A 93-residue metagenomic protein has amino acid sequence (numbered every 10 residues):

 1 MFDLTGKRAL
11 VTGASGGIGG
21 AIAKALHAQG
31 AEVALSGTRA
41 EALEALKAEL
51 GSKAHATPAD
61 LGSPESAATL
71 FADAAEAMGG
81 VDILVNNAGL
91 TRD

Functional and structural regions predicted by a protein language model:
M1-L10: Flexible N-terminal pre-Rossmann segment of NAD(P)-dependent oxidoreductases
R8, S15-G17: Conserved glycine-rich cofactor-binding loop
V11-T12, N86: Structural signature of the Rossmann-like NAD(P)-dependent dehydrogenase/reductase core
G20-K24: Residues forming the Rossmann-fold NAD(P)(H) cofactor-binding site
Q29-L46: Conserved glycine-rich Rossmann-like NAD(P)H-binding loop of the short-chain dehydrogenase/reductase
A59-L70: The beta1-alpha1 cofactor-binding region of Rossmann-like NAD(H)/NADP(H)-dependent oxidoreductases
D82-I83: Conserved catalytic-site loops of classical short-chain dehydrogenases/reductases
A88-R92: Conserved NAD(P)H cofactor-binding loop of Rossmann-fold oxidoreductase domains
